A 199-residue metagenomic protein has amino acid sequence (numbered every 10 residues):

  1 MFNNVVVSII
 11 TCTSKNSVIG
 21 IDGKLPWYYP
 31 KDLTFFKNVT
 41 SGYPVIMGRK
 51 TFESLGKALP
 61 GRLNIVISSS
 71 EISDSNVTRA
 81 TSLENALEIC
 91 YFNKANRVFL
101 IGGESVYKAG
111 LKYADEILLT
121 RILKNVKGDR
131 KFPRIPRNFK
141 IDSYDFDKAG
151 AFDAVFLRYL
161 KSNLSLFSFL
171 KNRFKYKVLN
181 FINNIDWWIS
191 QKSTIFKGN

Functional and structural regions predicted by a protein language model:
F2-N199: Enzymes that bind and transform nitrogen-containing heteroaromatic metabolites
